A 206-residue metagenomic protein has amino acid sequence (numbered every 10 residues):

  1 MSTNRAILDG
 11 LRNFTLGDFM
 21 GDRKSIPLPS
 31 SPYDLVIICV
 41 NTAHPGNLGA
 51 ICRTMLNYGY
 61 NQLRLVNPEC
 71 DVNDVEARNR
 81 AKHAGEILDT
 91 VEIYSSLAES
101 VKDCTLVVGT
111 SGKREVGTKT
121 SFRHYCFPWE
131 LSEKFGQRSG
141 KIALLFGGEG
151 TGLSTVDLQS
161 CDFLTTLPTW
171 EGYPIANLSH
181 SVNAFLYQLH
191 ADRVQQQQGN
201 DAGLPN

Functional and structural regions predicted by a protein language model:
S2-N206: Post-transcriptional modification and biogenesis factors for structured RNAs of the translation apparatus
